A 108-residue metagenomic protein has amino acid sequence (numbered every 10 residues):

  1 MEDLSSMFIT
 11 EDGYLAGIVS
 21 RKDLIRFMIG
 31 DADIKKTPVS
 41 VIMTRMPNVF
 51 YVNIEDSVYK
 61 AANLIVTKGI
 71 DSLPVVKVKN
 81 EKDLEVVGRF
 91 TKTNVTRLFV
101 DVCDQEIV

Functional and structural regions predicted by a protein language model:
M1-L4, K68-L73: Short, small/polar residue-rich loop motifs at catalytic or cofactor-binding pockets
M1-S6, D23-R26: Eukaryotic tandem repeat interaction scaffolds
M7-T10, I18: Short, conserved beta-strand edge motifs with alternating hydrophobic and charged residues
F8, P74, L98-F99: A conserved regulatory-domain signal marking ACT and ACT-like small-molecule sensing domains and adjacent regulatory
E11, K77: A cytosolic small-molecule/anion-sensing beta-strand core signal
I18-I70, E85-V108: Tandem CBS (Bateman) regulatory domains
V78-K82: Intrinsically disordered, low-complexity Ser/Thr- and acidic-rich flexible linkers and loops, especially at boundaries
